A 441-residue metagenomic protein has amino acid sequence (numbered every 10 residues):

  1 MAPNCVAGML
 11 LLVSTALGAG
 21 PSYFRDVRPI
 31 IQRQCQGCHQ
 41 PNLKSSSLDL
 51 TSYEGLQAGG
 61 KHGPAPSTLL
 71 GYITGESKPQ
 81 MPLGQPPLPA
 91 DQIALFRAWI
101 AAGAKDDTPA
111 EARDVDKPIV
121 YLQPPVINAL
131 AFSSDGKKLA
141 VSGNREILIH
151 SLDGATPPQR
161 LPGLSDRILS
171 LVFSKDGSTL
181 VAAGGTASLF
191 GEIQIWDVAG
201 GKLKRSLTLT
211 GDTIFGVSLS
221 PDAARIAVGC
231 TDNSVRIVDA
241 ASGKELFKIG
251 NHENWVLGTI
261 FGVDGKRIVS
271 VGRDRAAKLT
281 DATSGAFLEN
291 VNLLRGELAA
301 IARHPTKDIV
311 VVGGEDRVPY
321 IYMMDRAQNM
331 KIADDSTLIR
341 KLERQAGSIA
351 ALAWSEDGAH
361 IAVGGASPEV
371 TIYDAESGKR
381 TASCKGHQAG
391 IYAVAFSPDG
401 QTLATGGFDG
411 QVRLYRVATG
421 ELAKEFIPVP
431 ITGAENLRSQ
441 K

Functional and structural regions predicted by a protein language model:
M1, I31-Q34, I226: Secretory pathway export signals and precursors
N4-A16: Bacterial N-terminal signal peptides
G8, C38-P41, N233-S234, E369: General secretory precursor processing signal
L12, P29-Q32, G378, V394: Processing junctions and N-termini across compartments
L17-K137, G143-N144: Aromatic- and Gly/Pro-enriched helix-to-coil junctions and flexible linker segments
D107-K441: WD40-repeat beta-propeller superdomains and closely related acidic/aromatic-rich repeat-like regions
